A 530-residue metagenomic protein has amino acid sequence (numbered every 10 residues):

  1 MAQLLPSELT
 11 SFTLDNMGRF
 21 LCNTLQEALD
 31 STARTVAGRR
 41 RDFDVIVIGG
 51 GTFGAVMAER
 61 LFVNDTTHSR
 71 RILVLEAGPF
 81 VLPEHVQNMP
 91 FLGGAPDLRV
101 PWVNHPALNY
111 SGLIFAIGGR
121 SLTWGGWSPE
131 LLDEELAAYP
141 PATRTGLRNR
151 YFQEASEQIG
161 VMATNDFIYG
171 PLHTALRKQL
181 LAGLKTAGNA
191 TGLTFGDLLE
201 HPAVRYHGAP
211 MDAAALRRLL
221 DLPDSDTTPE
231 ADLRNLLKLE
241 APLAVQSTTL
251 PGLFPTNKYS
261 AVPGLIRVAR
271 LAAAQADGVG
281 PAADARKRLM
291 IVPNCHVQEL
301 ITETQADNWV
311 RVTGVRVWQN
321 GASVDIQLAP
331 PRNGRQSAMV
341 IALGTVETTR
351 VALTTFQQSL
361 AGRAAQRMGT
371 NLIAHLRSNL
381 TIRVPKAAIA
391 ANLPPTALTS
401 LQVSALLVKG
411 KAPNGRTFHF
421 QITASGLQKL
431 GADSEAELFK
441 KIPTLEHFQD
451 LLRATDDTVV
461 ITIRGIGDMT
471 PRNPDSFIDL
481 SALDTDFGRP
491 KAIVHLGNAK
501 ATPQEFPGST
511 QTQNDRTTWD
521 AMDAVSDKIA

Functional and structural regions predicted by a protein language model:
M1-D44, V63-S69: Extreme N-terminal leader/targeting segments of oxidoreductases
L4-L5, T143-E299, E303, V312: Conserved redox-cofactor binding core of oxidoreductases
D42-V74: N-terminal Rossmann-like FAD-binding beta1-loop-alpha1 element of flavoenzymes
F62-F91, D97, R144, L300-Q305 (+1 more regions): Glycine-rich loop(s) and the adjacent beta-strand/alpha-helix scaffold that form part
E84-G188, P471-D486: Redox-cofactor-proximal catalytic regions of oxidoreductases
E134-A142, I159-F167, T248-T256, M368 (+2 more regions): Active-site rim elements
M290-I301, T517-A530: A glycine-rich dinucleotide-binding beta-alpha-beta segment and adjacent secondary-structure elements that constitute
A365-F506, R516: FAD cofactor-binding and catalytic pocket of flavoenzymes
